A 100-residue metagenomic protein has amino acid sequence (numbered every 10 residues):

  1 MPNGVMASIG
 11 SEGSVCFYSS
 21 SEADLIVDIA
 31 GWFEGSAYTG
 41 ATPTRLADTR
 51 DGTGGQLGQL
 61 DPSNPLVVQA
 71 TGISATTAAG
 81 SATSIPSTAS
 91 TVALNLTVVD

Functional and structural regions predicted by a protein language model:
M1-D100: Short edge beta-strands and adjacent beta->alpha junctions
